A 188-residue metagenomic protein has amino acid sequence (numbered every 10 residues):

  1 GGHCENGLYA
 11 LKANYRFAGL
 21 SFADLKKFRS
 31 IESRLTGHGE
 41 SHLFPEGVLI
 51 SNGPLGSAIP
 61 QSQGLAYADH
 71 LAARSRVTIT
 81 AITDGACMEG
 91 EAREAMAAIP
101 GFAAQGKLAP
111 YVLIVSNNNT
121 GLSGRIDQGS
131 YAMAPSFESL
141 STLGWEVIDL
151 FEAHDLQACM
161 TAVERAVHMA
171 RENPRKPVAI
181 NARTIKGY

Functional and structural regions predicted by a protein language model:
G1-A104: Cofactor-binding active-site loop characterized by glycine-rich and histidine/acidic residues
H3, G7, G90-E94, G106 (+4 more regions): Generic recognition of stable, solvent-exposed alpha-helical segments in well-folded globular domains
C4-N6, C87-E89, N119-S123, L156-A158 (+1 more regions): Flexible loop/turn segments at secondary-structure boundaries
G47-L49, F102-S130: A short, conserved beta-to-alpha structural element at the edge of catalytic cores that scaffolds binding
A73-S75, R125-R165: Conserved thiamine diphosphate
S75-I79, P110-V112, E146-V147, R175-A179: Beta-sheet entry/capping signal
T83, G106-L113, N119, A179-Y188: Mobile "lid/hinge" segments at catalytic clefts and subdomain interfaces of large enzymes
S139-S141, L156-Y188: Glycine/aspartate-rich loop-and-adjacent alpha/beta segment that forms the canonical ThDP
